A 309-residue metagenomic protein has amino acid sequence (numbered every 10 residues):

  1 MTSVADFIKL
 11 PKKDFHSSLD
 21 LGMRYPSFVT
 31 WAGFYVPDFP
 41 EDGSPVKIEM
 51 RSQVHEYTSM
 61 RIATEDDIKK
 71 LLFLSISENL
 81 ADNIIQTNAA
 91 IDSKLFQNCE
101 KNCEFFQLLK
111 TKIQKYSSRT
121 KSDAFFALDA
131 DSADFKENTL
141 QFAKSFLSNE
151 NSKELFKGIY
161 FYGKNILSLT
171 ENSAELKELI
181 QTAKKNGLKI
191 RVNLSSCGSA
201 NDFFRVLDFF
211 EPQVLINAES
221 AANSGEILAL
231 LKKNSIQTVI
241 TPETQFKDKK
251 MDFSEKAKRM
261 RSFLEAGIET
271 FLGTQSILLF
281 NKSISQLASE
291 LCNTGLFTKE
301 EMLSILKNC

Functional and structural regions predicted by a protein language model:
M1-L188, S196-R205, Q213-V214, E219-Q237 (+1 more regions): Metal-cofactor-binding active-site regions of metalloenzymes
V192: Glycine-rich N-terminal segment of FAD-binding domains in flavoprotein oxidoreductases, spanning the beta-loop-helix
